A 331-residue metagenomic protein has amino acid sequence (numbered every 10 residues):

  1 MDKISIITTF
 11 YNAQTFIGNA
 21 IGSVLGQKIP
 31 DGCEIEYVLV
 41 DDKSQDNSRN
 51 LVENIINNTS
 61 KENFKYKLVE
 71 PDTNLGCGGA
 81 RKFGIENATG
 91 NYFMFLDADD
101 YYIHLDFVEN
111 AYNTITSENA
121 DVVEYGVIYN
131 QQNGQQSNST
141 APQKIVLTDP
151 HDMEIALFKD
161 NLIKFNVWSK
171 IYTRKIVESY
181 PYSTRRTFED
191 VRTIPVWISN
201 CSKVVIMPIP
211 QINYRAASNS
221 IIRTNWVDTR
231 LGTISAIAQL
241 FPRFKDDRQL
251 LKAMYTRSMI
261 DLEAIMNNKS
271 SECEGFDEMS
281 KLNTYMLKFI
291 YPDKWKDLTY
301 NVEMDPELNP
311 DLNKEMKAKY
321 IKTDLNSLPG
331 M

Functional and structural regions predicted by a protein language model:
M1-S235: Nucleotide-sugar donor-binding/catalytic module of glycosyltransferases that assemble extracellular/cell-envelope
I29, N57, K245, S270-S271: Short, flexible helix-adjacent loops and helix caps
I55, A156-L157, R243, Y285 (+1 more regions): Residues that form generic nucleotide/phosphate-binding pockets
N87, N200, R243, Y255 (+1 more regions): Active-site catalytic microenvironments for nucleophilic, acid-base chemistry
K203-I206, N219, P242-D246, N267: Short helix-capping and hinge/turn segments at secondary-structure transitions, especially at repeat and domain
Q211-A217, R223-L251, E272-P292: Catalytic core of nucleotide-sugar-dependent glycosyltransferases
A253-I265: Amphipathic alpha-helical repeat scaffolds of TPR domains
S270-M331: Membrane-interface aromatic/basic loop that binds lipid-linked glycans or pyrophosphate carriers, typified by
